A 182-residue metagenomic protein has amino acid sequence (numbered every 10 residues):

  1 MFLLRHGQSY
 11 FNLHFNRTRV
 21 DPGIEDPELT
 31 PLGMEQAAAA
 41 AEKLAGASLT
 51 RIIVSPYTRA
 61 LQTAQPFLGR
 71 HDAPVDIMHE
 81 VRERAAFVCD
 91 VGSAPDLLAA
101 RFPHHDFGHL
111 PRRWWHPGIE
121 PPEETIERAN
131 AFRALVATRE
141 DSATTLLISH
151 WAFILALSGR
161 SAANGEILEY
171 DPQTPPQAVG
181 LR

Functional and structural regions predicted by a protein language model:
M1, E83-H104, E140-D141, L155-R182: Acidic, low-complexity terminal tails and accessory targeting/binding regions of phosphate-metabolizing enzymes
M1-L4, I53, A143-F153: Beta-strand elements within well-structured catalytic alpha/beta cores of enzymes that handle phosphate/sulfate esters
F2-I77, A99-R101, P122-I126, G165-L168 (+1 more regions): Active-site-proximal alpha-helix that buttresses catalytic centers in soluble enzyme cores
S9, F153-I154: Short active-site segment of divalent metal-dependent hydrolases/proteases that encodes the spacing between
G23, P103-E123: Short glycine/proline- and acidic residue-enriched helix-loop micro-motifs that form flexible lids or anion-recognition
A45-S48, V136-A143: Glycine-rich phosphate-binding loop signature in dinucleotide/nucleotide-binding domains
V54-T58, E80-V81, L110, I148-A152: Short, well-ordered beta-to-alpha junction loops that form the rim of enzyme active sites and present histidine/acidic
A73-V91, L110-P117: A short, structured active-site edge motif that brings together acidic residues
